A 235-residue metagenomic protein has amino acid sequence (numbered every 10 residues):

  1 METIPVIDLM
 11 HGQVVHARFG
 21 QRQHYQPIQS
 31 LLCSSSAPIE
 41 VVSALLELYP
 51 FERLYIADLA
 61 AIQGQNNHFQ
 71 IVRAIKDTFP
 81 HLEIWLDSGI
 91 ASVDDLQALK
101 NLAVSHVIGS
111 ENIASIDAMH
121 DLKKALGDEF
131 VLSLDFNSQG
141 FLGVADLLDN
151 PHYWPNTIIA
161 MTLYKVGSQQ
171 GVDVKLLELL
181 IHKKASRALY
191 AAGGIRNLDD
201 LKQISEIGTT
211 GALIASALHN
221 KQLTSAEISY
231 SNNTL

Functional and structural regions predicted by a protein language model:
E2-M10, L54-I56, I84-S88, H106-I108 (+4 more regions): Hydrophobic faces of well-ordered beta-strands that scaffold small-molecule active sites in alpha/beta enzyme cores
I7-L31, N101-Q169: Conserved anion-binding
A17, I62-I75, S88-A98, S110-G127 (+3 more regions): Active-site-adjacent beta->alpha loops and helix N-cap segments on the catalytic face of soluble alpha/beta enzymes
F19-A60, Q65-N66: N-terminal beta-alpha supersecondary unit
A44-Y49, R73-F79, K100-N101, D121-L126 (+2 more regions): Acidic (Asp/Glu)-rich catalytic clusters
A61-H81, I181, A185-A188, T209-T210 (+1 more regions): Short, electropositive alpha-helical surface patch
I84-S105, G143, L147-H152, K175-G211: Catalytic cores of alpha/beta
L213-L235: A cross-taxonomic marker for long C-terminal extensions/tails that follow the last structured domain
